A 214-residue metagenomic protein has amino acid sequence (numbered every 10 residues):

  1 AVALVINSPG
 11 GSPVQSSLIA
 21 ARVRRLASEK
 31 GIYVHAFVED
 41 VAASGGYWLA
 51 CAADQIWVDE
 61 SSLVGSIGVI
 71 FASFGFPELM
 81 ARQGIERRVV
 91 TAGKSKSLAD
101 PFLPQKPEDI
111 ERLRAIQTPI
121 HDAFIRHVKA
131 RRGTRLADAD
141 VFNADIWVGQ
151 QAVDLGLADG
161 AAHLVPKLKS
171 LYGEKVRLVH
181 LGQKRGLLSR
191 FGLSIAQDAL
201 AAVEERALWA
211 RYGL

Functional and structural regions predicted by a protein language model:
A1-D59, I70-L214: N-terminal organellar transit peptides
